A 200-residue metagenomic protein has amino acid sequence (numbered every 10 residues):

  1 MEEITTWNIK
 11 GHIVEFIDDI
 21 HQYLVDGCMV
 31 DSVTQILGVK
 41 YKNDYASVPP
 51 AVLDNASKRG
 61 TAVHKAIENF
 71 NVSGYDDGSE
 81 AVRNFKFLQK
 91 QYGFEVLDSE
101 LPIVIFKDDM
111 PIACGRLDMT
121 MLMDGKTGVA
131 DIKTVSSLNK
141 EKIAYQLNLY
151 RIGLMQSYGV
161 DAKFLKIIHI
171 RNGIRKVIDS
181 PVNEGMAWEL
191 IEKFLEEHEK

Functional and structural regions predicted by a protein language model:
M1-K65: Charged, glycine-rich intrinsically disordered N-terminal tails and low-complexity linkers that flank
I4, A51-V129, L138-K142, S157 (+4 more regions): Catalytic cores of nuclease domains that cleave nucleic-acid phosphodiester backbones
I132-K133: Activation of the activation-loop gatekeeper triad in protein kinase-fold domains
K142-I168: Metal-dependent nuclease catalytic cores in nucleic-acid-processing enzymes, especially RNase H-like/related
I174: PAPS-dependent sulfotransferase catalytic core
